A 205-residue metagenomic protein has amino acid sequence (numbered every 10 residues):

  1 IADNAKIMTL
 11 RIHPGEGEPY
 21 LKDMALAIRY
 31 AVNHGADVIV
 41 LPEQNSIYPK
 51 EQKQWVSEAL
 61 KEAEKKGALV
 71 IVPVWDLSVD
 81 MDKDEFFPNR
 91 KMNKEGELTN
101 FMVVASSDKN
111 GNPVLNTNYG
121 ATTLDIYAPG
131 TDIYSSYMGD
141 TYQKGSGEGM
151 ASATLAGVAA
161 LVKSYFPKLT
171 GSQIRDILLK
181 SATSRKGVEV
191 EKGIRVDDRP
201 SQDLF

Functional and structural regions predicted by a protein language model:
I1-L21, T99-N100, N110-G111, Y119-T123 (+1 more regions): Subtilisin-like serine protease catalytic core
A2-A5, L10-P14, I28, L41-S46 (+7 more regions): Active-site-proximal beta-strand/loop segments in catalytic clefts of secreted hydrolases
K6, D37, G67-L69, M102 (+1 more regions): Proline-centered loop/turn at the N-terminus of a beta-strand
I12-L98, D140-S152: Substrate-binding/access-modulating region of protease and related hydrolase catalytic domains
A36-L41, N100-V103, F166-F205: C-terminal subdomain of the subtilisin-like protease fold in secreted/lumenal serine endopeptidases
K65, K91-S164, K168: Extracellular S/T/G-rich loop segment that most often corresponds to the catalytic His/Ser-adjacent loop
